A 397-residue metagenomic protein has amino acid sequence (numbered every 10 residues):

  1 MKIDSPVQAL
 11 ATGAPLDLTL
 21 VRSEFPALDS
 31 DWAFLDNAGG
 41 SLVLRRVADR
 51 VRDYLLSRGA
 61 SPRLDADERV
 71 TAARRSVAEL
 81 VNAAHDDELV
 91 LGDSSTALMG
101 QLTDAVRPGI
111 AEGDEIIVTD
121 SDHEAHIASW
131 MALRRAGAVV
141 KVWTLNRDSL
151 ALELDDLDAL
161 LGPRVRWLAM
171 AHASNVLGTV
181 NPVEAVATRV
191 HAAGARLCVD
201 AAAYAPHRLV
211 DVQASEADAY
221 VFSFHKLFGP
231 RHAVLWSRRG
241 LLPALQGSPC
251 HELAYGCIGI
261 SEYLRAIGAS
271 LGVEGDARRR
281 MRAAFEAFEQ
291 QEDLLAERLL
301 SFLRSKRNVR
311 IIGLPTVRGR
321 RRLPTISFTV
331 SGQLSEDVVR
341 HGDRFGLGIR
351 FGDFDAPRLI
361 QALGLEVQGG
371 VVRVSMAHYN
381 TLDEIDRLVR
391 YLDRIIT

Functional and structural regions predicted by a protein language model:
M1-T397: Pyridoxal 5′-phosphate
